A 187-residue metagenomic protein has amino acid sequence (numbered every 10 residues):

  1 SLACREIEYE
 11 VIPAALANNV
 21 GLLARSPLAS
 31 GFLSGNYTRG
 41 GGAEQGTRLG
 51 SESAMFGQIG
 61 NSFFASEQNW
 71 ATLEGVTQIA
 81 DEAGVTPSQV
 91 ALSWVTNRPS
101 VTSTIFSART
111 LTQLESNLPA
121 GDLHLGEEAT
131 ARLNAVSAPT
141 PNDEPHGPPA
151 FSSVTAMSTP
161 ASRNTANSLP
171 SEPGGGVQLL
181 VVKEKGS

Functional and structural regions predicted by a protein language model:
S1-V136, T159-P160, S171-G175, L179: Beta/alpha (TIM)-barrel catalytic core signal, keyed to glycine-rich beta->alpha loops juxtaposed to Asp/Glu that bind
E144-L169: Acidic/histidine-enriched, glycine/proline-rich intrinsically disordered or flexible terminal extensions
S168-S171, S187: Serine residues within intrinsically disordered or low-complexity segments
Q178-G186: Short, intrinsically disordered C-terminal tails of secreted or membrane-associated proteins
